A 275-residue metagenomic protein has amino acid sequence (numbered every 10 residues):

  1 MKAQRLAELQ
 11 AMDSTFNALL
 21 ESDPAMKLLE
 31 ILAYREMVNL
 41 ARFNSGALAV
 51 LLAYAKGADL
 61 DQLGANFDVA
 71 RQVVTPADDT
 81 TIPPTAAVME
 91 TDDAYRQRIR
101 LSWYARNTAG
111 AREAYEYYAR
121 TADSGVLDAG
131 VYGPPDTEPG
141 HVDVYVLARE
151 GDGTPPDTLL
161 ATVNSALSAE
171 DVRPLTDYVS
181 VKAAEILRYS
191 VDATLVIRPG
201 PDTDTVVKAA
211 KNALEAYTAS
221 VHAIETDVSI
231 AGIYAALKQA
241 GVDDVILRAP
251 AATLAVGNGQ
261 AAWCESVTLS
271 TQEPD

Functional and structural regions predicted by a protein language model:
M1-A109, T205-D275: N-terminal polar alpha-helical/low-complexity "assembly arms" that mediate subunit docking, oligomerization
Y104-I224: Carbohydrate-recognition loop of C-type lectin domains
